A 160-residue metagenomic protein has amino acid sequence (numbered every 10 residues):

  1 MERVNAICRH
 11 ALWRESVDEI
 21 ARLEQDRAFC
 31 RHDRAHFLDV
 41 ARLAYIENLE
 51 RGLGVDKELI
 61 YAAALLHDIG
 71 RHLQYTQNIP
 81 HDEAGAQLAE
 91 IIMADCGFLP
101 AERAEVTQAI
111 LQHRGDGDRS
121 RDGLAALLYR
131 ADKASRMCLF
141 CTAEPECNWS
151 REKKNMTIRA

Functional and structural regions predicted by a protein language model:
M1-A160: Metal-dependent phosphohydrolase cores
